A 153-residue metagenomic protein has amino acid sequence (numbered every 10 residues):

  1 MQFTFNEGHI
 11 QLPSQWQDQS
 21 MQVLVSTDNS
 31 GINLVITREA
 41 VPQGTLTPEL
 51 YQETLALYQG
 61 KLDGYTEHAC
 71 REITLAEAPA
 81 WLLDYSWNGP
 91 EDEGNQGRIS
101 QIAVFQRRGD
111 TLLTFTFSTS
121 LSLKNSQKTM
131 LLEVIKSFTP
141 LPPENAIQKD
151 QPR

Functional and structural regions predicted by a protein language model:
Q2-A56: Secretory pathway targeting signatures of secreted, lumenal, and periplasmic proteins
S14-Q17, F115-R153: Surface-exposed amphipathic alpha-helical segments
Q15-Q17, N29, A78, Q106-L112: Short, solvent-exposed coil/turn segments at beta-strand boundaries
L24, L112-L113: Hydrophobic residues embedded in beta-strands of well-ordered beta-sheets
T37, L46-P48, E93-G94, K124-M130: A short, polar/proline- and glycine-enriched secondary-structure boundary/capping micro-motif
E53, L57-K61, V134-L141: Conserved short hydrophobic interaction patches
L55-R108, I147-R153: Signature of long, low-cysteine stretches enriched in small and polar/charged residues
